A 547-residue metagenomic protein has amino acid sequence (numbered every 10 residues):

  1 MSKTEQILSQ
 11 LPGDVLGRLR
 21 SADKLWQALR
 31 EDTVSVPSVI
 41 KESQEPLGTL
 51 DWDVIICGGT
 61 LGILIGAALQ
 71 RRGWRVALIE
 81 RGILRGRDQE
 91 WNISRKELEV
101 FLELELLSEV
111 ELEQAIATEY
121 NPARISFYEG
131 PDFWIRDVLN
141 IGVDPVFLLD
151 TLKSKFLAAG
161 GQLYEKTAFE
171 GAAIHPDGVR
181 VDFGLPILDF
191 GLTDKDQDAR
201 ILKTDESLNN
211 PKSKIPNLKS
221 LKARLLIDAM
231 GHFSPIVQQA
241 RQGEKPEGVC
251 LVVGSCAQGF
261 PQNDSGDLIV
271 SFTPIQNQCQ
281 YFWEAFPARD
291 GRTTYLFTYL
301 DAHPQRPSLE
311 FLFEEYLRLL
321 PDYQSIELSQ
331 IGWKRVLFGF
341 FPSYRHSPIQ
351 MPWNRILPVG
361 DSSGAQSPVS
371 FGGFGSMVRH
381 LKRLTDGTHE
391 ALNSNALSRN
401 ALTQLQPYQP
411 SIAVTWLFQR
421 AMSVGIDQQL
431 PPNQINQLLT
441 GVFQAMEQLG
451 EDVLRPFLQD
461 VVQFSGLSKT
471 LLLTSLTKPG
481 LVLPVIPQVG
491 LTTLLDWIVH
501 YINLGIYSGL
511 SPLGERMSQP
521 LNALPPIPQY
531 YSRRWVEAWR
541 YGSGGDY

Functional and structural regions predicted by a protein language model:
M1-R30, I116-G184, L218-G231, P235: Feature captures the FAD/FMN-dependent oxidoreductase FAD-binding
S2, R20, K24-E31, D386-Y547: C-terminal helical "tail/cap" subdomain of flavin- and related membrane-associated enzymes
E31-D51: A short, basic/flexible loop-to-alpha-helix module at the beginning of a structural domain
I55, G59-T60, I65-E90: Glycine-rich FAD pyrophosphate-binding loop
G58, A229-M230, V359: Short, well-ordered coil/turn residues at beta-beta hairpins and beta-strand->alpha-helix junctions within
I83-R124: N-terminal FAD cofactor-binding segment of flavoenzymes
A158-F190, D198, D205, P211-P321 (+1 more regions): Predominantly flavin-linked oxidoreductase catalytic cores and closely associated redox partners
R289, P304-M422: FAD/FMN-dependent oxidoreductases across multiple families
